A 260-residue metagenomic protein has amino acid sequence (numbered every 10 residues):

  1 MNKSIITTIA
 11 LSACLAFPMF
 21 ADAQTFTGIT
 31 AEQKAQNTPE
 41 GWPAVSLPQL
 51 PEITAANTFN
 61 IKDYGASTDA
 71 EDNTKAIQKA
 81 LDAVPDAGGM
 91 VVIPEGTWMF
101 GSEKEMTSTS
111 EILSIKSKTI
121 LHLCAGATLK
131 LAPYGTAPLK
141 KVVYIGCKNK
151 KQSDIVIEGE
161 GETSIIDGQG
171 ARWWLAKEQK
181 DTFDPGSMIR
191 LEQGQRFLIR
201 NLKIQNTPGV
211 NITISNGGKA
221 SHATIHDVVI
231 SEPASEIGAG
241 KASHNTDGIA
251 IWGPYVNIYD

Functional and structural regions predicted by a protein language model:
N2-C14, M19-I120, A127-Q193, L198-R200 (+1 more regions): Extracellular "leader-to-stem" segments immediately downstream of a signal peptide or signal-anchor in secreted/lumenal
L202-D260: Internal metal/ion-chelating core segments
